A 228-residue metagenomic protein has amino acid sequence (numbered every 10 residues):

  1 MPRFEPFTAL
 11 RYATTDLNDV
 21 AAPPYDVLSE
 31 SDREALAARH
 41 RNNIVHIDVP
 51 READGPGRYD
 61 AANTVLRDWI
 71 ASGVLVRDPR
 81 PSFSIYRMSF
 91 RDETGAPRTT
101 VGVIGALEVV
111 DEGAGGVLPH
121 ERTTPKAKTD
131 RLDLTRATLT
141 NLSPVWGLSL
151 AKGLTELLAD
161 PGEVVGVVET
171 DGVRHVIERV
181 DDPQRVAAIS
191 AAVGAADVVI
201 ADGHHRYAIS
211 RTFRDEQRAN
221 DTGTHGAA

Functional and structural regions predicted by a protein language model:
M1-A228: A cross-family signal for N-terminal binding/gating loops and helix N-caps that shape access to the active site
